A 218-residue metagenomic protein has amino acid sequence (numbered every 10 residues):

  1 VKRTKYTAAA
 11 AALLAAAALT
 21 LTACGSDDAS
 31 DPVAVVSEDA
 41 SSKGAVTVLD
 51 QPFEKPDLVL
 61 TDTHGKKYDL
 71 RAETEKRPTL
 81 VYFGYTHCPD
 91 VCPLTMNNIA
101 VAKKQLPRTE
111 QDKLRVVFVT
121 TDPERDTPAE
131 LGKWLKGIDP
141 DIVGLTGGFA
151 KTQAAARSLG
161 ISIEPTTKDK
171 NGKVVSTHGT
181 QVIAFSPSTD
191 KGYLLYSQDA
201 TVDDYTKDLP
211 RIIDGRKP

Functional and structural regions predicted by a protein language model:
V1-A11: Bacterial N-terminal signal peptides that target proteins for export
T20-A23: C-terminal motif of bacterial Sec signal peptides marking the signal peptidase cleavage site
G25-D28: Bacterial signal peptide processing site
V36-A72: N-terminal "domain-start" segment that seeds a small globular fold
L70-I99: Short active-site neighborhood of thiol/selenol oxidoreductases, capturing the structured segment around
R77-P78, T95-F118: Conserved helix-turn-beta segment immediately C-terminal to the redox Cys motif in thioredoxin-like folds
G132-G179: Short, internal strand/loop/helix patches that form the active-site neighborhood or redox-interaction surface
D169-P218: Thiol-/selenol-based redox modules, centered on thioredoxin-like and closely related oxidoreductase domains
